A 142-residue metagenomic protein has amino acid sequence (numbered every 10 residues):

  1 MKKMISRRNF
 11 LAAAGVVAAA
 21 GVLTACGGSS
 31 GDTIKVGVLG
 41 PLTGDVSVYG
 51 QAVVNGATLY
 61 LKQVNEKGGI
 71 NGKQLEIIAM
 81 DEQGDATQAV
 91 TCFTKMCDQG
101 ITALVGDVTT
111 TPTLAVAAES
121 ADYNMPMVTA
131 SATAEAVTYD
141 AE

Functional and structural regions predicted by a protein language model:
M1-K35, E66: Short, low-complexity disordered leader/linker segments with a strong preference for bacterial N-terminal type II
S30-G37, P126-A130: Short coil-to-beta-strand
G37-G56, M80-A86, V108-T111: Extracytoplasmic "Venus flytrap"
T43-V46, L61-G68, M96-G100, V105-V108: Sec/Tat-exported extracytoplasmic proteins
V54, T58-L61, V90-F93, T113-A121: Extracytoplasmic/secreted envelope proteins and their assembly/folding machinery, especially bacterial periplasmic
N55-I77: Signal peptide-proximal N-terminal region of secreted/periplasmic/extracellular or secretory-lumen proteins
Q74-D98: Structural motif
I101-E142: Extracytoplasmic ligand/sensor domains, especially the bilobed periplasmic-binding protein
